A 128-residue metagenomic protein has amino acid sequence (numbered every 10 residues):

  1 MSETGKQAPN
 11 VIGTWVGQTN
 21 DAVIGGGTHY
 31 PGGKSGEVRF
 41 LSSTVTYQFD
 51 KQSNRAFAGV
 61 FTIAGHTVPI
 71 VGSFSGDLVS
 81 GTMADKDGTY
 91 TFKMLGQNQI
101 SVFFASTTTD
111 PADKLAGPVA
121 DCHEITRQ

Functional and structural regions predicted by a protein language model:
E3-P9, T14-G27, I70-Q128: Beta-sheet ligand-binding and adhesion/scaffold domains
G26-F74: N-terminal glycine/threonine-rich, aromatic-flanked beta-hairpin/loop signature
